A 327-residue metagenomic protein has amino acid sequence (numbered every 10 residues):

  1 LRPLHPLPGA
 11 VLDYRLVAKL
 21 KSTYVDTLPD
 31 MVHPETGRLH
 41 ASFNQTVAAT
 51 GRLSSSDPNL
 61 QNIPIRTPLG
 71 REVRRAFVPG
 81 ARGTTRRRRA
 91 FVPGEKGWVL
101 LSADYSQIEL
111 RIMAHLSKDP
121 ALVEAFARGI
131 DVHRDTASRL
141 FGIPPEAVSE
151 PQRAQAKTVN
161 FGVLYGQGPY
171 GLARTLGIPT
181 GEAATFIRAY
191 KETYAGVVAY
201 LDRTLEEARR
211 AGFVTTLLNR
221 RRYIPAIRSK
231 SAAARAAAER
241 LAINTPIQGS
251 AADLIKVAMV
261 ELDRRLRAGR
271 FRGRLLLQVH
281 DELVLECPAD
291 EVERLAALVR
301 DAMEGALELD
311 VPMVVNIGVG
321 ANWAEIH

Functional and structural regions predicted by a protein language model:
L1-H327: Conserved catalytic core of nucleotide polymerization and phosphodiester-bond processing enzymes
